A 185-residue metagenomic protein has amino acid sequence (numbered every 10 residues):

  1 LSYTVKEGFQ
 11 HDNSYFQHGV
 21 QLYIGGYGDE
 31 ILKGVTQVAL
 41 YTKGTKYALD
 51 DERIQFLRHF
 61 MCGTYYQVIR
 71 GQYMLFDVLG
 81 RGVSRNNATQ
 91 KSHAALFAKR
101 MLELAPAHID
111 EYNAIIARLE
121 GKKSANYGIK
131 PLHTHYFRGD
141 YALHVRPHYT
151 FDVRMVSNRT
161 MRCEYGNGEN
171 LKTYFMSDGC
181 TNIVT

Functional and structural regions predicted by a protein language model:
L1-A48: Active-site lining segments of carbohydrate-active enzymes
I31, V38-T185: Extended polysaccharide-engagement surfaces of secreted carbohydrate-active enzymes
